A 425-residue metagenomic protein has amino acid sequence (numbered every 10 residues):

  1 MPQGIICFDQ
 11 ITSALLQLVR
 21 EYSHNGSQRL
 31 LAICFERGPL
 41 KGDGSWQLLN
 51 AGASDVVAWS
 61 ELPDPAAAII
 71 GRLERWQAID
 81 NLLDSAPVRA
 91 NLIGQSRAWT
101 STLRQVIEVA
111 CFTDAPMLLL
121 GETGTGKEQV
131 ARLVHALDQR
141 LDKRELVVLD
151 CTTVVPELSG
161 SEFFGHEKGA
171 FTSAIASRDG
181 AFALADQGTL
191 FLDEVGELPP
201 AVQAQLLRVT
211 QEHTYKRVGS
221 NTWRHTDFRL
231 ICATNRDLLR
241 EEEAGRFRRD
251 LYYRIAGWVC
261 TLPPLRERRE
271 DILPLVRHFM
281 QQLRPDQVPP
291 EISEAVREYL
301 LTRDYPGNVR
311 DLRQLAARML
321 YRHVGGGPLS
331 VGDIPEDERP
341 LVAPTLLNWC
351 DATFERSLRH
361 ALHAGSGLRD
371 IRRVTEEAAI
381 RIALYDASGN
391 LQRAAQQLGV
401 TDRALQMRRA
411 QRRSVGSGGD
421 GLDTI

Functional and structural regions predicted by a protein language model:
M1-L30, C34-S45: Conserved phosphotransfer microenvironments
R37-D55, L158-S161: Alpha4 helix (beta4-alpha4-beta5 surface) of REC/receiver domains from two-component response regulators
A51, V57-L120: Flexible nucleotide-interacting loop at or near the entrance of a catalytic core
D84-S85, R89, Q95-A98, I107 (+6 more regions): Nucleotide-binding/hydrolysis machinery
N91, Q105-S173, A183-P199, P264-R269: Conserved post-Walker A coupling segment in P-loop NTPases
T102, T125, L149, F163 (+13 more regions): Conserved RecA-like P-loop NTPase ATPase core
P156-S161, F182-H213, F228-C232, L238-D250 (+1 more regions): Conserved AAA+/SF3 P-loop NTPase catalytic/coupling segment centered on the Walker-B
Q314, A352-I425: Bacterial C-terminal helix-turn-helix
